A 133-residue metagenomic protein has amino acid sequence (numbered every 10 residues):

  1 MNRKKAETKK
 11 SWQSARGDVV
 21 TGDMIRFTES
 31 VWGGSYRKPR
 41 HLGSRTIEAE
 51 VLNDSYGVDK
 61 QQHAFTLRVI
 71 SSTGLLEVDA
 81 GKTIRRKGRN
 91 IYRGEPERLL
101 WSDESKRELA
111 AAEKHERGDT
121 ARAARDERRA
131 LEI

Functional and structural regions predicted by a protein language model:
M1-T21, I25, V31-G33: Mixed-charge, Lys/Arg-rich low-complexity intrinsically disordered regions
R16, T21-R26, S44-E48, A64-T66: Beta-strand-rich binding-surface signature of beta-sandwich/beta-barrel folds used to engage anionic ligands
M24, W32-Y56: Short beta-strand-centered aromatic/proline hotspots
G34-P39, K60-Q62, E77-A80: Intrinsically disordered, low-complexity regions enriched in proline, serine, glycine and charged residues
R45-E77: Basic/aromatic-rich interaction segments and small domains that mediate binding to polyanionic partners
A64-I133: Intrinsically disordered, low-complexity, charged/polar segments
